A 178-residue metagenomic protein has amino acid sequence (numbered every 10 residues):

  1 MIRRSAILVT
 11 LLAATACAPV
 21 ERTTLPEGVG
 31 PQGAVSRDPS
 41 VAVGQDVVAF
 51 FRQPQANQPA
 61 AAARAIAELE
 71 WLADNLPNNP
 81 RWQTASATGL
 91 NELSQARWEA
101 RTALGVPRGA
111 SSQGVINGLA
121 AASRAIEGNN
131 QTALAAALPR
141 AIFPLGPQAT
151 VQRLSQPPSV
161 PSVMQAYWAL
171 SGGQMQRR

Functional and structural regions predicted by a protein language model:
M1-P19: Sec-dependent bacterial lipoprotein signal peptides
I2, V35-P39, G146: Secondary-structure junction/capping motif
A6-I7, Q45-D46, E99: N-terminal functional modules and adjacent low-complexity/disordered segments of proteins
A14-A34: Bacterial Sec signal peptide processing site at the extreme N-terminus
A18, D38-G44, Q113, L138: Generic detector of bulky aromatic hydrophobic side chains
G33-Q55: N-terminal segment immediately downstream of the Sec signal-peptide cleavage site in secreted/extracellular proteins
V48-R178: Mature extracellular/secreted ectodomains of secretory-pathway proteins
